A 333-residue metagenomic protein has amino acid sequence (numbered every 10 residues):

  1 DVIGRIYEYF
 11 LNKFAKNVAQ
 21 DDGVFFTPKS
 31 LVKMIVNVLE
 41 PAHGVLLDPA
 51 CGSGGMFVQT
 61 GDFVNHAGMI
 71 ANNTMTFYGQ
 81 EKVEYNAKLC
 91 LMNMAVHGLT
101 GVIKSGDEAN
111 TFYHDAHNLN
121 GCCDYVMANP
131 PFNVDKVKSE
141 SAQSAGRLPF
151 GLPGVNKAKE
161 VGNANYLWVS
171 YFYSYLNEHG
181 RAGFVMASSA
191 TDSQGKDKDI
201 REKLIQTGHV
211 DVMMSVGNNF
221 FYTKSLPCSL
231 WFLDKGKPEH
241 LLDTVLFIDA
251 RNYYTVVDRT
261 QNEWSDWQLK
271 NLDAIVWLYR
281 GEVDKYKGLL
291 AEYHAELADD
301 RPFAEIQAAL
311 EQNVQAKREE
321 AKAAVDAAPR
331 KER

Functional and structural regions predicted by a protein language model:
D1-A15, V24: Long recognition/docking surfaces used for binding and targeting
F10-F14, L39, L176: Generic structural signal for hydrophobic core residues of well-folded globular domains
D21-A128, N133-S144, G151, V155 (+4 more regions): Conserved S-adenosyl-L-methionine
N120-R333: A conserved structural/catalytic subdomain of Rossmann-like adenosyl-cofactor enzymes
